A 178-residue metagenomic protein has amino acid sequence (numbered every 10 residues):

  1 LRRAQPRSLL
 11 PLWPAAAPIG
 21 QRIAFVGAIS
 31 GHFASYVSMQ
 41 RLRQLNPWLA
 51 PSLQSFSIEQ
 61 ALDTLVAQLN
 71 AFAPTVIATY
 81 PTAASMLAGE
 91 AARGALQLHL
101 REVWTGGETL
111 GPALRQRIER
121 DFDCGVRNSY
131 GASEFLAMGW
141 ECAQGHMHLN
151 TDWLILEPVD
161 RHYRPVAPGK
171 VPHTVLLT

Functional and structural regions predicted by a protein language model:
L1-R43: Conserved adenylate-forming
L45-T178: Active-site glycine/GP-rich loop and adjacent strand/helix microenvironment that borders small-molecule binding pockets
